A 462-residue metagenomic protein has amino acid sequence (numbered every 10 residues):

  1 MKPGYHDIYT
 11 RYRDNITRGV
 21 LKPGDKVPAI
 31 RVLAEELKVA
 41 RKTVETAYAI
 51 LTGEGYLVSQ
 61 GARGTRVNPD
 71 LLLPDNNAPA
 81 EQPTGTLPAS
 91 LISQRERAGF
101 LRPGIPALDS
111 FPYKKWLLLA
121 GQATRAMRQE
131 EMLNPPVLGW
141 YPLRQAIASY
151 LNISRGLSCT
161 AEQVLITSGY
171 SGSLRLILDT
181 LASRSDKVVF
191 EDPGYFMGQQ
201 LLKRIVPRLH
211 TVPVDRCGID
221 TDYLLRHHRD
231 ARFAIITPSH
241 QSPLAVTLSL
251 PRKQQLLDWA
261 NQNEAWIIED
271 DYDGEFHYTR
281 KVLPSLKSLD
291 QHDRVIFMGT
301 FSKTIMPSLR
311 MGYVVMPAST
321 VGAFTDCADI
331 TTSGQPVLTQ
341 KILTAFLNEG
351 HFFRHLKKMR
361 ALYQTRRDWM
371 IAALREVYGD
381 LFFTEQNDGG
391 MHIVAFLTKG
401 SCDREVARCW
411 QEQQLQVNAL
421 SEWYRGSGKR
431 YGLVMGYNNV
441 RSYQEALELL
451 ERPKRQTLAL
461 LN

Functional and structural regions predicted by a protein language model:
M1-A123, S319, T325, D329-P336 (+8 more regions): N-terminal basic, amphipathic alpha-helical segments
A62, S288-A323: Active-site PLP attachment segment
L101, T167, V212, M298 (+1 more regions): Hydrophobic residues at beta-strand termini and immediately following loops that shape nucleotide-binding pockets
E130-N263, G274-F276, K281-L289, D293 (+2 more regions): Conserved core of the PLP fold type I
I147, Y313, K341-E349: Helix-loop "lid/cap" segments that line or gate small-molecule binding pockets
